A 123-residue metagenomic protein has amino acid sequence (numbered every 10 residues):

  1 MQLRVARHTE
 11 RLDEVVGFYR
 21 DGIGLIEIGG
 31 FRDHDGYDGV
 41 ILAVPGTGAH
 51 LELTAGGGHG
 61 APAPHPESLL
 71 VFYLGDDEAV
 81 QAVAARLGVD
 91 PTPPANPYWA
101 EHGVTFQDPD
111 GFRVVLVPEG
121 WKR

Functional and structural regions predicted by a protein language model:
M1-V16, E67-L70, G120-R123: N-terminal beta-strand motif that seeds the catalytic metal site of vicinal oxygen chelate
R7-A49: Core segments of cupin and vicinal oxygen chelate
L12, G75-A79: Helix N-cap motif at beta-to-alpha junctions
F18, E78-V83: Short amphipathic alpha-helices within nucleic acid-binding modules
I28-G30, I41, Q81-R123: Vicinal oxygen chelate
G36, P66, A100: Exposed loop/turn and edge beta-strand positions of beta-sandwich/beta-sheet ligand-binding modules
T47-L51, G111-V114: Short, charged/polar, Gly/Pro-enriched secondary-structure boundary elements
T54-H59, P118-W121: Acetyl-CoA-dependent GNAT
